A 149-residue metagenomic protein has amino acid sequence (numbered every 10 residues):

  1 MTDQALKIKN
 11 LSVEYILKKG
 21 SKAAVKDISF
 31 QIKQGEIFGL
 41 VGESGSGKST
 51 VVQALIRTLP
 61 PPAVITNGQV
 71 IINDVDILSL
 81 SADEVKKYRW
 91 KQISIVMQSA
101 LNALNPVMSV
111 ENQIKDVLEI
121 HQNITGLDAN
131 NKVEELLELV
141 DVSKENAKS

Functional and structural regions predicted by a protein language model:
M1-S149: ABC transporter nucleotide-binding domains
